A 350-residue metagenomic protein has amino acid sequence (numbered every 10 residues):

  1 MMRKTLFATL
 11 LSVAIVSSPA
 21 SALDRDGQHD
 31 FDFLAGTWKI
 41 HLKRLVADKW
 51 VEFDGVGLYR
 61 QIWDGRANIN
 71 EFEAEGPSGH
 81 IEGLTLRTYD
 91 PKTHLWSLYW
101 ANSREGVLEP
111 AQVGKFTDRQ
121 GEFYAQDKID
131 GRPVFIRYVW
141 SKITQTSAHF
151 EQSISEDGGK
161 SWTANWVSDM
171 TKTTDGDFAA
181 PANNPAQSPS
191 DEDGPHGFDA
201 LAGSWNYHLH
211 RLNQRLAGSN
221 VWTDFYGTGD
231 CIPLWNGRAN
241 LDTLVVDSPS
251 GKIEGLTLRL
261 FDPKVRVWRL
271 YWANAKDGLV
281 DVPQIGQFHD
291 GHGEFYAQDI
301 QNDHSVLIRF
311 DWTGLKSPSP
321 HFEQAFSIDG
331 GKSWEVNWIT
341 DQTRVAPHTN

Functional and structural regions predicted by a protein language model:
M1-A8: Bacterial N-terminal signal peptides that target proteins for export
A8-S17: Bacterial N-terminal signal peptides
S21-N350: Hydrophobic small-molecule pocket/channel-lining residues, especially in calycin-type beta-barrels
